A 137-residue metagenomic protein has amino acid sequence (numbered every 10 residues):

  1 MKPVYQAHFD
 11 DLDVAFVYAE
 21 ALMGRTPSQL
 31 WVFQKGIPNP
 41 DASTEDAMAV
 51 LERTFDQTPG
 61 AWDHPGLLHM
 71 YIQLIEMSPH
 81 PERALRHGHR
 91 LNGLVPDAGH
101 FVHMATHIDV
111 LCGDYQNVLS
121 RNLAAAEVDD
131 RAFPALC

Functional and structural regions predicted by a protein language model:
M1-D10, V17-P59, L68-S78, H87-R90 (+4 more regions): Short coil/linker segments at helix-helix boundaries
